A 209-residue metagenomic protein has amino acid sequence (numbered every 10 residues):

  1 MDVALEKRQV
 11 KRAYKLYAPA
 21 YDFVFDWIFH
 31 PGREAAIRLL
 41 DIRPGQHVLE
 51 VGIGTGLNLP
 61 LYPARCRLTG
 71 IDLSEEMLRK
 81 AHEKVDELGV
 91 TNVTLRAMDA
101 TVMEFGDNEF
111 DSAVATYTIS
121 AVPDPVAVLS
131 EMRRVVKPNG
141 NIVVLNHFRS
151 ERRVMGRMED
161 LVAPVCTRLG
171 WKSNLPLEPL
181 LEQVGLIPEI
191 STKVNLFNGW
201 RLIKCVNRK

Functional and structural regions predicted by a protein language model:
M1-R43, L57-N58, K80, R157-P164 (+2 more regions): Conserved class I S-adenosyl-L-methionine
R8, W27, V143-W200: C-terminal alpha-helical "lid/dimerization" subdomain adjacent to the S-adenosyl-L-methionine
G45, V136-I142: Short glycine-dipeptide loop
L49-V102: Class I SAM-dependent methyltransferase SAM/SAH-binding core
T101-A113: A short acidic, Gly/Pro-enriched loop at the edge of an enzyme's catalytic core that lines a small-molecule cofactor
S112-D124: A short SAM/SAH-binding and catalytic strip from SAM-dependent methyltransferases
V126-P138: A short glycine-rich, Lys/Arg-flanked "PGG" loop and its adjoining helix->strand segment in the class I
L202-K209: C-terminal lobe and adjacent flexible extensions of AdoMet/dcAdoMet transferase-like proteins
